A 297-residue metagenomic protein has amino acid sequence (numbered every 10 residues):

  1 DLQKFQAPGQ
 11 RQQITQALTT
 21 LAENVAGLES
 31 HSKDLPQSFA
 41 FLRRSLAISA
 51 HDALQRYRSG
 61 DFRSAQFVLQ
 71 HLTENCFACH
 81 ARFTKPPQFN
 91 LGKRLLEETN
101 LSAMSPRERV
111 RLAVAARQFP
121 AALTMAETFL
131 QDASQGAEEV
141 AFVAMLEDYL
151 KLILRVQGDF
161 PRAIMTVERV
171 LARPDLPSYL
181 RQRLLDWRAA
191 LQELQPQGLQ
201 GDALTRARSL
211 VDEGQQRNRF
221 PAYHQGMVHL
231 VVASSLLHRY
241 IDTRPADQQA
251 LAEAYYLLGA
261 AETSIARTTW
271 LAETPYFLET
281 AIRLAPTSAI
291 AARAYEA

Functional and structural regions predicted by a protein language model:
D1-R155, Q182-D186, E296: Sequence context surrounding c-type heme c attachment/ligation sites in exported
Q3, R111, A115, S134-A137 (+6 more regions): Short coil/turn linking the two alpha-helices of tandem helical-hairpin repeats
S45, S102, E138-V143, A163 (+7 more regions): Residues that mark the junctions of alpha-helical repeat units in TPR/alpha-solenoid scaffolds
A81-T84, A115-E127, Q157-I164, R183 (+2 more regions): Helix-turn-helix repeat elements of alpha-solenoid scaffolds
R82, D132-A141, R169-G198, M227 (+3 more regions): Short solvent-exposed coil/turn linkers within tandem alpha-helical repeat scaffolds
M104-A133, G201-R239, T243: Alpha-helical segment of the N-proximal tetratricopeptide repeat
E108, D148, D186-W187, T205 (+4 more regions): "A position-specific structural signal for the A-helix of alpha-solenoid helical repeats
R208-T280, L284: Alpha-helical adaptor scaffolds
